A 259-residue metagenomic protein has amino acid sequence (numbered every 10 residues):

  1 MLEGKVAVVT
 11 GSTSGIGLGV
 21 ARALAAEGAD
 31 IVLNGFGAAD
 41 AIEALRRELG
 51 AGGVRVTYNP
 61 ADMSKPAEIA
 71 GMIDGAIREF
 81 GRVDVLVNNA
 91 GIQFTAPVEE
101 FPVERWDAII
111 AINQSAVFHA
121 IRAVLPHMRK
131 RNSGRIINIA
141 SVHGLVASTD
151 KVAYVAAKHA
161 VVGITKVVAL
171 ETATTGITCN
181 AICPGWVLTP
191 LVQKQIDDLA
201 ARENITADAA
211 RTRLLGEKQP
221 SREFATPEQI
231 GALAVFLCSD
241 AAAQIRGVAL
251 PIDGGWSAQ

Functional and structural regions predicted by a protein language model:
V6, T13-G15: Conserved glycine-rich cofactor-binding loop
E27-A44: Conserved glycine-rich Rossmann-like NAD(P)H-binding loop of the short-chain dehydrogenase/reductase
P97-V98, R105-I110, I136, L215: Substrate-binding pocket helix/loop in short-chain dehydrogenase/reductase
I121, A157, T165: Active-site helix of classical SDR
S141: Residue(s) in the substrate-gating loop at a strand-loop-helix junction that position the organic substrate next
L145-V146, A234-V235, R246-Q259: Short C-terminal tail/terminal secondary-structure segment of NAD(P)H-dependent dehydrogenase/reductase domains
A173, T178, I245-G247: Short, small/polar-rich loop/turn modules that mediate ligand/substrate recognition or access, typified
